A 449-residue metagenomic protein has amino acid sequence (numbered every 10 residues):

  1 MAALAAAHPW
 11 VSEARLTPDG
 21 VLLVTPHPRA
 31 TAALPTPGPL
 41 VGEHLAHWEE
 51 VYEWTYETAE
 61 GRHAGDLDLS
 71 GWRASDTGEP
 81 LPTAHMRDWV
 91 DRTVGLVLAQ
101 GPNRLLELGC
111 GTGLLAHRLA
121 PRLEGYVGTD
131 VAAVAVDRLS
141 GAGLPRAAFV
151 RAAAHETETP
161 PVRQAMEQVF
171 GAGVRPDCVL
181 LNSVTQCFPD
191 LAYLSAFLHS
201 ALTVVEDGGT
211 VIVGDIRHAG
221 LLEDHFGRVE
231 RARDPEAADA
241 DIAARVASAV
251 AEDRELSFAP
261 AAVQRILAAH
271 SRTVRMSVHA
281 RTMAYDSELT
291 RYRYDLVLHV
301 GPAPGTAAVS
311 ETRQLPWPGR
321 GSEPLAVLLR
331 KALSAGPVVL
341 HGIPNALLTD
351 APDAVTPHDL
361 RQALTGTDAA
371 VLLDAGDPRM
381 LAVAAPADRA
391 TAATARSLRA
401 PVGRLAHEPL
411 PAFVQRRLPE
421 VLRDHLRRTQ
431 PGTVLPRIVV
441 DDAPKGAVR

Functional and structural regions predicted by a protein language model:
M1-E49, T112, T159-E167, G171-G173 (+8 more regions): AMP-dependent adenylate-forming
P9-L22, A59-D68, C110-T112, A135 (+8 more regions): AMP-binding/adenylate-forming catalytic domain of the ANL superfamily
H85-R104: Conserved alpha-helix/loop element of class I SAM-dependent methyltransferases that forms part of the SAM/SAH-binding
T112-L123: Conserved SAM-binding loop of SAM-dependent methyltransferases across substrates and taxa, primarily the Class I
G125-D130: Conserved SAM-binding motif I beta-strand of class I
L144-P161: Conserved SAM-binding strand-loop segment of SAM-dependent methyltransferases
L180: A conserved beta-strand element that flanks and buttresses the S-adenosyl-L-methionine
S195-D207: A short glycine-rich, Lys/Arg-flanked "PGG" loop and its adjoining helix->strand segment in the class I
